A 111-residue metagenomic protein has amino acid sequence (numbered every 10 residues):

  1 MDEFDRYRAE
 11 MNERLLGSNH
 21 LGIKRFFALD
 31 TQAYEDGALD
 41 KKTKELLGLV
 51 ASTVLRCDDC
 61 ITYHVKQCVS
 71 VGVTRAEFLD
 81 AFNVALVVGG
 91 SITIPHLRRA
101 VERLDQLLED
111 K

Functional and structural regions predicted by a protein language model:
M1-E45, T93-K111: Acidic, glycine/proline-rich low-complexity segments that act as flexible tails and inter-domain linkers
L29, L46, Y63-H64, A81: A general alpha-helix detector
A38-L55, A76-A81: Immediate flanking context of iron-sulfur cluster ligation sites
C57-C60: Short cysteine clusters
Y63-R75: Iron-sulfur (Fe-S) cluster-binding segments and ferredoxin-like electron-carrier domains, especially [2Fe-2S]
V73-L79, T93-I94: Short, flexible active-site-proximal loops enriched in glycine and acidic residues
V87-I92: Glycine-rich phosphate/pyrophosphate-binding beta-alpha loops
